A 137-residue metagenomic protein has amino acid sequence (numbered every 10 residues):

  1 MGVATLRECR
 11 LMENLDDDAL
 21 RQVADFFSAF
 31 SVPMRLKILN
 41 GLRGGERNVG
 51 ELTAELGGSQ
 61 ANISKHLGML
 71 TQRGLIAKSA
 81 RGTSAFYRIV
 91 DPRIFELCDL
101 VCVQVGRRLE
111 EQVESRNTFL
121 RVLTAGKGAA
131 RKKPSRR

Functional and structural regions predicted by a protein language model:
M1-A19, G41-G44, E51, P92-R137: C-terminal regulatory/oligomerization modules of transcriptional regulators
D16-L20, L56, I76-K78: Alpha-helical interaction segments
R21-N62, S84-R93: N-terminal helix-turn-helix DNA-binding core of bacterial DNA-binding proteins
N62, L75, A129-A130: Short, low-complexity interaction segments enriched in Ser/Thr/Pro/Gly
H66: Residues within the DNA-recognition helix of helix-turn-helix
T71-R81, A85-R88: Beta-hairpin "wing" of winged helix-turn-helix
